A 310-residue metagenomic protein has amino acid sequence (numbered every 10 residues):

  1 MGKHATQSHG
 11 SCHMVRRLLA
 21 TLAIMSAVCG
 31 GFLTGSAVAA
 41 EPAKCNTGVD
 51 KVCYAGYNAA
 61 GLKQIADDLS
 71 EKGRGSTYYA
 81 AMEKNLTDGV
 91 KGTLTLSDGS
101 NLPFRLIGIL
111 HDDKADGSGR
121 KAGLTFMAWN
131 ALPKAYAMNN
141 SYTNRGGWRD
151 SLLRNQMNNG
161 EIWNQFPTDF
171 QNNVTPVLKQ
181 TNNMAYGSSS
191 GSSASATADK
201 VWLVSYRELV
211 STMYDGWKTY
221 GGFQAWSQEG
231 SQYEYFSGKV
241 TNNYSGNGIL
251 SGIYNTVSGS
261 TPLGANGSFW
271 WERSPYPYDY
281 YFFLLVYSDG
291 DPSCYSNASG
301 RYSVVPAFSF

Functional and structural regions predicted by a protein language model:
M1-E41: Gram-positive cell-envelope targeting signals
E41-F310: Collagenous Gly-X-Y triple-helix signature in extracellular proteins
